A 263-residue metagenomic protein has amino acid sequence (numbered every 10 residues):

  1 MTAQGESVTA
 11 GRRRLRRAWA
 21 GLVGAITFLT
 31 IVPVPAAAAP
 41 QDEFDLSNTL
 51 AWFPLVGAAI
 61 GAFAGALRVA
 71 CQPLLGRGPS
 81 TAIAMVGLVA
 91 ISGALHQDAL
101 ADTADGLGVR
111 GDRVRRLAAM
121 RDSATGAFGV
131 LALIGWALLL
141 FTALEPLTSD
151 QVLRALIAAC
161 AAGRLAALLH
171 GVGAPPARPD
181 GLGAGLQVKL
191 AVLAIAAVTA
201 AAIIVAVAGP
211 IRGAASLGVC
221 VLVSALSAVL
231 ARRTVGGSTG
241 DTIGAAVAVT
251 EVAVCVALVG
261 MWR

Functional and structural regions predicted by a protein language model:
T2-V86: Topogenic membrane-insertion module of multi-pass membrane proteins
I26, G57, D102, M120 (+2 more regions): Residue-level signal for inorganic ion chemistry
I31-L46, D112-A119, P175-L182: Non-transmembrane, extramembrane segments of multi-pass ion/lipid transporters
A37-P40, A70-S80, L144-A155, A206-S216 (+3 more regions): Membrane interfacial helix motifs at helix-loop boundaries and amphipathic/re-entrant anchors
D45-A64, T103-Q151, A155, V192-A206 (+2 more regions): Multi-pass membrane catalytic core of lipid/isoprenoid biosynthesis enzymes
L50-T103, R154-A158, R212-A231: Membrane-embedded alpha-helical segments that form the functional core of polytopic membrane enzymes, especially those
L165-T199, T234-S238: Solvent-exposed interhelical
A228-A253: Interfacial loop-to-transmembrane junctions
